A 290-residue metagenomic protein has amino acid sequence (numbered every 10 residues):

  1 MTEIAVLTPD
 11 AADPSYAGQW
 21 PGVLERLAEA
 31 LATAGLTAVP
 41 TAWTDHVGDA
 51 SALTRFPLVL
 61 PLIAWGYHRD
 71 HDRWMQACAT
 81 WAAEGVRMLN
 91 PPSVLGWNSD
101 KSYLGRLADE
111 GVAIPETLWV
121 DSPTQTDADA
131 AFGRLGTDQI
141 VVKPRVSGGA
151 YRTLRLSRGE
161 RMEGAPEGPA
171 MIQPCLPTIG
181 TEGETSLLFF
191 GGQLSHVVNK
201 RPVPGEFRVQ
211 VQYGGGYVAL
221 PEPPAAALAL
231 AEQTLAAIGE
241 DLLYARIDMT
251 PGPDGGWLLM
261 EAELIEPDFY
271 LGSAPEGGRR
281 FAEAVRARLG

Functional and structural regions predicted by a protein language model:
T2-T8, C78-G85, S93-E182, A225-A229 (+1 more regions): Active-site nucleotide/adenylate-binding loops and adjacent lid/helix of ATP-dependent enzymes
D10-D13, S147-G148, I265-F269: A short, flexible beta-alpha/helix-coil linker loop
D10-T117, D121: Conserved N-proximal alpha/beta basic substrate-recognition cap immediately N-terminal to, or forming the N-lobe
V39, P115-E116, Q173, S195 (+2 more regions): A short, local hydrophobic-aromatic micro-motif
T44-G48, P174-T178, I247-T250: Short, solvent-exposed loop/turn elements at beta->coil junctions and helix N-caps that rim active or binding pockets
T54, V112, L135, E240 (+1 more regions): Structured loop/turn residues at beta-strand edges in well-structured enzyme cores
G149-I238, L258: Phosphate-binding site of ATP-dependent enzymes
A225-G290: ATP-dependent carboxylate activation and anion-phosphoryl transfer catalytic cores that bind Mg-ATP to form
